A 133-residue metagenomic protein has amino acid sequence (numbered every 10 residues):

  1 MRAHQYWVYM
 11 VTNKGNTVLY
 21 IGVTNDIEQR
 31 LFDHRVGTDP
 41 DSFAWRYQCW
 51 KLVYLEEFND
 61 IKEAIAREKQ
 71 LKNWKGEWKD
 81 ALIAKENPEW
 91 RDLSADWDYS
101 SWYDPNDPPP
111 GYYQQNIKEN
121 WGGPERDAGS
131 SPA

Functional and structural regions predicted by a protein language model:
M1-D39, W45-L55, A66-K69, E86-P88 (+2 more regions): GIY-YIG nuclease catalytic motif and its immediate N-terminal context
K14, N59, W74: Residue-level signal for short amphipathic helical patches enriched in basic/charged and nearby hydrophobic residues
I27-E28, D60-K62, G76: Residues at or immediately preceding the N-termini of alpha-helices
K69-I83: Short arginine-rich
